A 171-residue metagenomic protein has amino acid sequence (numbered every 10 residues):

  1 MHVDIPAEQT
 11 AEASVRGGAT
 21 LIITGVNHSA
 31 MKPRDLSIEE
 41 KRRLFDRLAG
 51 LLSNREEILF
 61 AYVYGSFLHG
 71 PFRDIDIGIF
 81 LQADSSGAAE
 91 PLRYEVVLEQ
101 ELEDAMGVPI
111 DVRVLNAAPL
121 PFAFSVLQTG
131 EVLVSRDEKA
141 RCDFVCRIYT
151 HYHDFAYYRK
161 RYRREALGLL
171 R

Functional and structural regions predicted by a protein language model:
H2, E8-F60, L68-P71, Q82-R171: Catalytic core of pol beta-like nucleotidyltransferases
D76-G78: Short, well-ordered beta-strand segments
